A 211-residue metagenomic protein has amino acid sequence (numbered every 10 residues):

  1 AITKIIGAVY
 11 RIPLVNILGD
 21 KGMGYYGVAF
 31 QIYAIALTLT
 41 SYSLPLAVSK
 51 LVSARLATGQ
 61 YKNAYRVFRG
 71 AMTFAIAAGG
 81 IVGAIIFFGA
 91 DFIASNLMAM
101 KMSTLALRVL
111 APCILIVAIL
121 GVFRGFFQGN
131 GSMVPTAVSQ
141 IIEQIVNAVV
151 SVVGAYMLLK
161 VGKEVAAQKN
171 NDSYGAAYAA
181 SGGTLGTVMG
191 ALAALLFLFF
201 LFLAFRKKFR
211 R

Functional and structural regions predicted by a protein language model:
A1-L46, I76, G83, I114: Signature of the first transmembrane helix
I17-D20, M100, G129-N130, A177: Helix-loop interface residues and adjacent transmembrane-helix termini in multi-pass membrane transporters, primarily
K21-G24, R69, K101-T104, M133-V134 (+1 more regions): Residues that define the loop-to-transmembrane-helix transition and helix capping in multi-pass membrane transporters
G27, Q60-A77: Interfacial transmembrane-helix starts/ends
Y42-A57: Helix-loop junctions and terminal segments of transmembrane helices in multi-pass membrane transport/translocation
I81-T104: Short membrane-interface helical motifs at transmembrane helix boundaries in multi-pass membrane transporters
V117-S139: Membrane-interface junctions at transmembrane-helix termini in multi-pass inner-membrane proteins
Q140-V153, V161-A204: Hydrophobic alpha-helical transmembrane segments
